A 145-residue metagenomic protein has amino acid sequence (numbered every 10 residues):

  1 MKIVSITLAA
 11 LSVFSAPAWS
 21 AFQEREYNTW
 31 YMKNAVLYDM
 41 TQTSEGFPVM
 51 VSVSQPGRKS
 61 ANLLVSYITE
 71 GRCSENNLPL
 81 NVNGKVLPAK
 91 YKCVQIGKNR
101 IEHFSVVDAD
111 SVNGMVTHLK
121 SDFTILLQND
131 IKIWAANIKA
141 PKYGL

Functional and structural regions predicted by a protein language model:
M1-A9: Sec-dependent signal peptide recognition, specifically the positively charged N-region followed immediately by
A10-P17: N-terminal signal peptide c-region/cleavage motif recognized by signal peptidases
W19-L145: A generic "folded-domain core" signal
